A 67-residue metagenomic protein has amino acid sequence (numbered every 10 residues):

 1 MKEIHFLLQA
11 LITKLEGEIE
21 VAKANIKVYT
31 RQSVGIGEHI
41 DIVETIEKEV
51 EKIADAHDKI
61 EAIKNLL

Functional and structural regions predicted by a protein language model:
K2-L67: Extended, charge-rich alpha-helical interface modules
